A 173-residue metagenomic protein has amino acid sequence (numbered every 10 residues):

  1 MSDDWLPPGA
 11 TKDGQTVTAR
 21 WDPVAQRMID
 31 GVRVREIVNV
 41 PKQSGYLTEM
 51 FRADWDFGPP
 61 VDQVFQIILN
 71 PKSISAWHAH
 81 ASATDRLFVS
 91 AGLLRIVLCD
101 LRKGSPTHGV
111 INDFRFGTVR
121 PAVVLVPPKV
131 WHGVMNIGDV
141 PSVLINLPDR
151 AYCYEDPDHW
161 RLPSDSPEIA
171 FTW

Functional and structural regions predicted by a protein language model:
M1-A122, I137-W173: Non-catalytic, conserved peripheral segments adjacent to functional cores
R120-H132: Conserved SET/PR-domain catalytic core that frames the SAM/AdoMet-binding pocket
